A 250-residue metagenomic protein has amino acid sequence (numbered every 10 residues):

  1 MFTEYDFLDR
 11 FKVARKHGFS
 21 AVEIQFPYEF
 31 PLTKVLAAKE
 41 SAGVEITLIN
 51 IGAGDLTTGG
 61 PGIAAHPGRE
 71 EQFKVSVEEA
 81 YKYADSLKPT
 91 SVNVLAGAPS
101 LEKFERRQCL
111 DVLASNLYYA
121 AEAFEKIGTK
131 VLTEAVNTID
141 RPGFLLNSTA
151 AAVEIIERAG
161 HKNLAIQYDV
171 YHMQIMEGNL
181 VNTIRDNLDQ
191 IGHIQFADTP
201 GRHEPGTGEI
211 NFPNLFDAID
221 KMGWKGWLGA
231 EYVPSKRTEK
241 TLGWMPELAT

Functional and structural regions predicted by a protein language model:
M1, Y28, G52-D55, A96-S100 (+4 more regions): Active-site-proximal loop/turn and secondary-structure-junction residues that shape catalytic pockets, frequently
M1-G18, K88-T90, L146-Y168, H172-T250: Histidine-acidic metal/acid-base catalytic patches
E23, T47-N50, N93, L132 (+2 more regions): Conserved beta-strand positions in the central sheet of alpha/beta enzyme cores
E23-E45, N50, A96-E105, D140 (+1 more regions): Glycine-rich, proline-tolerant flexible connector loops at the mouths of alpha/beta enzymes
A38-D55, L113-K126, A150-H161, L215-W224: Alpha-helix-loop-beta-strand connector modules within alpha/beta enzyme cores
T57-I63: Active-site gating loops and adjacent loop-to-helix segments of metal-dependent hydrolytic enzymes
I63-A165, I175: Active-site acidic/histidine proton-transfer and metal-coordination neighborhood in alpha/beta enzyme cores
